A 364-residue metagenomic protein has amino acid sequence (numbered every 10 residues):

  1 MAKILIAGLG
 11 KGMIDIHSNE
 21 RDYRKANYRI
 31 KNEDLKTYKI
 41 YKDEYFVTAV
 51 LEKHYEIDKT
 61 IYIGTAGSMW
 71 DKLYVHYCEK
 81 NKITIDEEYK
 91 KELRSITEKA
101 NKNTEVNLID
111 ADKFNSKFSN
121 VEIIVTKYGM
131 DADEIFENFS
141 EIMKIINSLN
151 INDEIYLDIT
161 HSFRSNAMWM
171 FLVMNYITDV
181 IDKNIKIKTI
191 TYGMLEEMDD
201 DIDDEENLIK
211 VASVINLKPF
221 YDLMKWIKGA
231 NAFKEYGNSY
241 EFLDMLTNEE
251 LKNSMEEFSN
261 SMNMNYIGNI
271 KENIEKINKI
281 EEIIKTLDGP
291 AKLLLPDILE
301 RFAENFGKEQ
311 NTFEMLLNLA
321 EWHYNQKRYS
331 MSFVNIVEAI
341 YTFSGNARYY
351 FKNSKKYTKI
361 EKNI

Functional and structural regions predicted by a protein language model:
M1-E154, N175-I364: Long, low-complexity, Lys/Arg-enriched
D158-L172: Elongated alpha-helical scaffolds
